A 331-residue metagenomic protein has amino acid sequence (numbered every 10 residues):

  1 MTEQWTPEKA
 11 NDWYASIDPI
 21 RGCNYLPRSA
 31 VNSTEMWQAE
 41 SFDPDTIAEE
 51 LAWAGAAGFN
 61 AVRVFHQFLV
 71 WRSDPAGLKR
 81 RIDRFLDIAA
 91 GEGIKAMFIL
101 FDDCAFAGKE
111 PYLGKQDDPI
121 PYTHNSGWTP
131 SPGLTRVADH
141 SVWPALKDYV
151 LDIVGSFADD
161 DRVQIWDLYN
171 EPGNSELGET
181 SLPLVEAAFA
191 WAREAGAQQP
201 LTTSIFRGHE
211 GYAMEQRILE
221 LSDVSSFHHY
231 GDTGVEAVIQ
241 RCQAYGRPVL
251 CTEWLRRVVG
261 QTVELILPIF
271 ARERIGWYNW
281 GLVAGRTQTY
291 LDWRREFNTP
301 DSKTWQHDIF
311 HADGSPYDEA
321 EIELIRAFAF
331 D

Functional and structural regions predicted by a protein language model:
M1-S222, H228, T233, Y245 (+9 more regions): Active-site mouth of glycoside hydrolases
V235-P248: A contiguous binding-surface segment within folded domains or other stable secondary-structure elements
Q240, L267-P268: Amphipathic helical hotspot of TIR/SEFIR-family domains
N279-G281: Replace "adjacent to P-loop NTPase cores in ATP/GTP-dependent enzymes" with "adjacent to NTP-binding cores
L291-D331: Extended, alpha-helix-rich binding/interface surfaces that flank or overlap catalytic cores and mediate recognition
